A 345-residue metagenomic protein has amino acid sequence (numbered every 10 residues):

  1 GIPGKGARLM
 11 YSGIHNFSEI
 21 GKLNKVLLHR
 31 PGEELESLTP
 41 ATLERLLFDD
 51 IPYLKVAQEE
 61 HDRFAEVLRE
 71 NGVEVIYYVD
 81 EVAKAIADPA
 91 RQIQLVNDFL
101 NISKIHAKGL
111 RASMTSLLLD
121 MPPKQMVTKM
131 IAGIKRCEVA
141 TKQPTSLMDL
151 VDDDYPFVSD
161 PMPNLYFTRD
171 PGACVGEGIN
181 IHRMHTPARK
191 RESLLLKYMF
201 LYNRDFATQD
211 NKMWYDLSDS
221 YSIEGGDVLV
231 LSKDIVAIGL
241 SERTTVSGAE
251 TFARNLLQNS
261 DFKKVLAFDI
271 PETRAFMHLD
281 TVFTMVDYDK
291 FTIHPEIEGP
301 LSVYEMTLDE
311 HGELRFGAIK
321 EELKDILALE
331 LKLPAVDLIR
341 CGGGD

Functional and structural regions predicted by a protein language model:
G1-L9: Short, Lys/Arg-enriched N-terminal segments with co-localized hydrophobic residues within the first ~10-30 amino acids
M10-D345: The feature marks the mature, well-folded catalytic cores of soluble enzymes
